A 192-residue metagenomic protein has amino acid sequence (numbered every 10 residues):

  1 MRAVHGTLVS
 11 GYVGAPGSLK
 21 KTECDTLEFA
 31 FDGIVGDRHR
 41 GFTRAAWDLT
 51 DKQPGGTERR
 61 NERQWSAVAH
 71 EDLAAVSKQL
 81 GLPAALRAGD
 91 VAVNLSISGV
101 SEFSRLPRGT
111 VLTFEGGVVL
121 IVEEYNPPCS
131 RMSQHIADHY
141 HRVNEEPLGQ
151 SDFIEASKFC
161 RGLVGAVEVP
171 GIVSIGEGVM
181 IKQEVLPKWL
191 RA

Functional and structural regions predicted by a protein language model:
M1-E115, E124, L190-A192: Electropositive, beta-rich accessory/interaction domains or terminal extensions that provide binding surfaces
I97-G99, G162-G171: Short alpha-helix capping/helix-loop boundary micro-motifs
L106, F114, I172-I175, V179: Short, well-ordered loop/turn sites that connect or cap secondary structure elements
L106-V167: Glycine-rich active-site loops that engage anionic ligands at enzyme catalytic sites
V118-L120, N126, M180-W189: Short, charged beta-turn/beta-strand-edge "cap" motif at the junction between a beta-strand and an adjacent loop
E168-I172, E184-P187: A short, acidic, flexible beta-alpha connecting loop/helix-capping segment that sits on the rim of active
